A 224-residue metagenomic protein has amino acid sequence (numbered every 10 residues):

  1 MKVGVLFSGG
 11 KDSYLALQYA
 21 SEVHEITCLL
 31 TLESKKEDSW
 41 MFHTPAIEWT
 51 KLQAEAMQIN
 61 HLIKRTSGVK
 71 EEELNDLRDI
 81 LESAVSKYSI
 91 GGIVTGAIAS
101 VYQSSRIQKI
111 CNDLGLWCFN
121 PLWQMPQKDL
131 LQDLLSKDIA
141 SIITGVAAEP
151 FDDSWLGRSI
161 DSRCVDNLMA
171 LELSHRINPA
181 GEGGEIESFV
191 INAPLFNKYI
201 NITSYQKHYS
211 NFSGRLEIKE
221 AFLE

Functional and structural regions predicted by a protein language model:
M1-E224: Nucleotide-activated chemistry modules centered on ATP-dependent adenylation/adenylyltransferase
